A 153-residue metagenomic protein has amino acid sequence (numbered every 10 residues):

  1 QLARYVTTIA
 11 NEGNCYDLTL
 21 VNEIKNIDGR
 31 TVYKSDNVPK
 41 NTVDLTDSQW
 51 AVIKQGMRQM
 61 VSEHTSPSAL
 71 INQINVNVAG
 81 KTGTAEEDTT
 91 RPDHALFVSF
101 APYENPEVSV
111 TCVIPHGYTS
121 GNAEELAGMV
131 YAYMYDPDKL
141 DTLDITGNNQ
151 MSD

Functional and structural regions predicted by a protein language model:
Q1-N41, K54-D141: Active-site beta-strand/loop architecture of penicillin-binding DD-peptidases
D141-D153: Short, highly charged C-terminal tails/helix-capping segments
